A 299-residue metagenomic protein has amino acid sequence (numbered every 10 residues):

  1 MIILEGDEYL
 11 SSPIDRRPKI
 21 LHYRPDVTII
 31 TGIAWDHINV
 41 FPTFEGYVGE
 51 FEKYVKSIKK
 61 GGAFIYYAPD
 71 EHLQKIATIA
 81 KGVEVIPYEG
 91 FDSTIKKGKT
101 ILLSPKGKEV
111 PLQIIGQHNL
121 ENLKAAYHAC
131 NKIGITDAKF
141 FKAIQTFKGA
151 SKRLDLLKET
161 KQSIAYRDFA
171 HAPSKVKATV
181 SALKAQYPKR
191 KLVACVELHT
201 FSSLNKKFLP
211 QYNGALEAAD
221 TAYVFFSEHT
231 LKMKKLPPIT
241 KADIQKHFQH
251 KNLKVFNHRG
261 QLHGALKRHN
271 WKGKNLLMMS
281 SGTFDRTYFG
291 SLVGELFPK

Functional and structural regions predicted by a protein language model:
I2-P13, A165-H171: Switch II (G3) loop of P-loop NTPases
D7, I33, P69, S227-E228 (+1 more regions): Flexible loop residues that form catalytic and substrate-binding hotspots at small-molecule/glycan-binding clefts
E8-L10, A34-W35, D70, A170-A172 (+1 more regions): Short, glycine/acidic-enriched loop or turn micro-motifs at the edges of active sites
L10, D36, E71-L73, T230 (+1 more regions): Glycine-rich nucleotide phosphate-binding loop and flanking beta-alpha elements of Rossmann-like dinucleotide-binding
L10-R24, S174-A182: Switch II of P-loop NTPase G domains
P25-A165, K189-R190, A242-K246, H250 (+1 more regions): Acidic, Mg2+-coordinating active-site environments of NTP-dependent enzymes
E52, I79-E84, A125-K299: ATP-dependent carboxylate-amine ligase
